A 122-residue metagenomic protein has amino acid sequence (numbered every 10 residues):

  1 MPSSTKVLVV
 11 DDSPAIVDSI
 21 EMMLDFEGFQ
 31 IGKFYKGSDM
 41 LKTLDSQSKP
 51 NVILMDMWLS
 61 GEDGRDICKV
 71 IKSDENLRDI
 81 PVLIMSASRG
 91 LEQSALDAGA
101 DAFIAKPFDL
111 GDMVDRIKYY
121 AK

Functional and structural regions predicted by a protein language model:
P14-G32: Two-component/phosphorelay signaling modules centered on CheY-like receiver
K33-V52: Acidic, metal-coordinating helix/loop segments flanking the phosphotransfer/catalytic sites of two-component signaling
Y35-K36, D63-D66: Acidic catalytic/metal-coordinating carboxylates
D56: Active-site residues of response regulator receiver
R65-R78: Short amphipathic alpha-helix used as the core "switch/output" element in two-component signaling
D66, S88-I104, D112-D115: Alpha4 helix (beta4-alpha4-beta5 surface) of REC/receiver domains from two-component response regulators
L83-M85: Hydrophobic/aromatic residues positioned on beta-strands within the core alpha/beta folds
D109: Receiver (REC) domain switch/active-site region of two-component response regulators
